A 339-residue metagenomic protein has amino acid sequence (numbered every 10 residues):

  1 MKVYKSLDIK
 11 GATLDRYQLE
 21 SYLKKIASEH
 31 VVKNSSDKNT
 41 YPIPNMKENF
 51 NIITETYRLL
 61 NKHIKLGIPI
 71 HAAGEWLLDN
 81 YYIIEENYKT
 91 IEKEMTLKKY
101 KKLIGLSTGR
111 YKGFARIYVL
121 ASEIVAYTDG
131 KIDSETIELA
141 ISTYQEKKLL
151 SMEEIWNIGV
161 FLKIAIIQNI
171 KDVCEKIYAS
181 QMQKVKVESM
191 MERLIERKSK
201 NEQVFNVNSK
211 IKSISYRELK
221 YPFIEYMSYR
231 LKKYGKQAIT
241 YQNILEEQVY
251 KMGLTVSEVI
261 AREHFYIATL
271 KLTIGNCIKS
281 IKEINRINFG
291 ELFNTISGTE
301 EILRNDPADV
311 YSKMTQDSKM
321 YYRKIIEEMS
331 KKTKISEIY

Functional and structural regions predicted by a protein language model:
K2-F50, T54-Y57, E188-Y339: Basic, amphipathic N-terminal segments
E29-D37, Y57-I68, K98, Y127 (+2 more regions): Secondary-structure edge/capping motif, primarily at the C-terminal ends of alpha-helices and the immediately following
N39, L66-L77, K101, A308: Alpha-helical rod/repeat scaffolding segments in eukaryotic adaptors/tethers and long-chain four-helix cytokines
F50, T54-Y57, N61, E85-M95 (+4 more regions): A structural signal for well-ordered alpha-helices, especially hydrophobic packing surfaces of coiled-coils
K62-P69, T143-K147, M152, G298-D306: Short, charged/polar, low-complexity loop and linker segments that flank or interrupt alpha-helical bundles
A72-E135: Active-site acidic catalytic loop and adjacent metal/ATP-binding pocket of ATP-dependent phosphoryl transfer enzymes
T108, K112, T128-E135, E153-I158 (+4 more regions): Short acidic, glycine/proline-enriched loop segments that cap or flank alpha-helices
G113-I155, L162-A179: Active-site activation/catalytic loop segments of kinase-like enzymes and analogous catalytic loops in related
